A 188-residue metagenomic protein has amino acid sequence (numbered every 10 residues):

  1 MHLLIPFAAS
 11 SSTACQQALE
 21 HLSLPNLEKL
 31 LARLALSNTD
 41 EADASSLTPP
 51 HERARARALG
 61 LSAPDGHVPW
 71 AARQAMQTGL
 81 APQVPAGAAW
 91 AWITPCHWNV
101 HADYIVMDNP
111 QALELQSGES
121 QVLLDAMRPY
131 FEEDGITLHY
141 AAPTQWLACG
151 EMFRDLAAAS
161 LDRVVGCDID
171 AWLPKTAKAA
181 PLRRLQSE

Functional and structural regions predicted by a protein language model:
M1-E20: N-terminal basic/disordered segments at the start of proteins
H2-L4, N99, V106, Q145-L147: Ordered hydrophobic segments in well-structured contexts
S10-Q16, E114-L115, R154-A157: Short, surface-exposed beta-strand/loop "edge" segments at domain boundaries and coil↔beta transitions
A14-Q111, S117: An N-terminal, globular interaction/scaffold subdomain
L24-L27, L124, L182, Q186: Alpha-helix initiation and N-capping motif
V100-A102, A142, C149-R154: Short acidic-glycine loop/turn motifs at beta-strand connectors
A112-Y140, T144-Q145, S187: Extended, Lys/Arg-enriched charged tracts that mediate electrostatic binding to polyanionic substrates
L147-S187: Loop-centered beta-sheet repeat module
